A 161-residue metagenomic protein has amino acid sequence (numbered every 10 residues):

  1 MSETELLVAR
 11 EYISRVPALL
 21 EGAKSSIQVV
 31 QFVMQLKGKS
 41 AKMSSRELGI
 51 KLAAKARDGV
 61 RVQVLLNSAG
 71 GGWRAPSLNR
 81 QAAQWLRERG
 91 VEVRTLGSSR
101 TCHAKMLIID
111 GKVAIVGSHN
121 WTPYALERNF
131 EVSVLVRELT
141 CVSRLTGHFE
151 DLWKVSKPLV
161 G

Functional and structural regions predicted by a protein language model:
M1-A18, S143: Aromatic-Pro/Gly-enriched surface loop or interdomain linker that acts as a lid/target-recognition segment
E3-A9, K39-A41, V91-V93: Short, flexible loop segments at the rims of nucleotide/cofactor-binding pockets, characterized by
L7-A9, L65-N67, L96-S98: Conserved beta-strand termini and adjacent loop/short-helix elements that scaffold enzyme active sites in alpha/beta
A9, I108-G161: Signature of lipid phosphatidyltransferase scaffolds
L19-L20, L107: Structural alpha-helical scaffold elements that stabilize or flank donor/cofactor-binding regions in carbohydrate
A23-E88: Primarily the HKD phosphodiesterase
A23-K24, A104, F130: Short, well-ordered alpha-helix to beta-strand connector turns
S98-T101, E127: Short solvent-exposed loop/turn micro-motifs enriched in small/polar/acidic residues
